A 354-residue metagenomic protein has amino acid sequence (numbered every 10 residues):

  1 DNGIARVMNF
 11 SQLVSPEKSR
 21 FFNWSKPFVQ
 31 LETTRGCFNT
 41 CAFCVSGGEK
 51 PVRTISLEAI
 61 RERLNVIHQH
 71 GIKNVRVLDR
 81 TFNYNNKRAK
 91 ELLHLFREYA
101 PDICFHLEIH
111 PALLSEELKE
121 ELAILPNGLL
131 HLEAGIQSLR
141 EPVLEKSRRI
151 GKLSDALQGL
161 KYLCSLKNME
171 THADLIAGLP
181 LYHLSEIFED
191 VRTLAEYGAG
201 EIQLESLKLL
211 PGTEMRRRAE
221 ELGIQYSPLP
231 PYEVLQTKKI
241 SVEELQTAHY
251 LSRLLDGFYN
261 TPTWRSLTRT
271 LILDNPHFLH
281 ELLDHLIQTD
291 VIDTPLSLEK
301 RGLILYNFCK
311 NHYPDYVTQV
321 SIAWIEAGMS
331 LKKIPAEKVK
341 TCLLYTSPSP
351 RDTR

Functional and structural regions predicted by a protein language model:
D1-F10: Glycine-rich beta-alpha loop elements in corrinoid/cobalamin-binding modules across cobalamin-dependent enzymes
V14-M169: Radical SAM [4Fe-4S] cluster-binding motif and immediate context
T40, L139, L209-L210, T353: Active-site loop signature of alpha/beta-hydrolase-fold enzymes
R61, H68-L78, D102-E108, P126-S138 (+1 more regions): Conserved C-terminal portion of the radical SAM core fold that forms the substrate/S-adenosylmethionine-binding
F82, A177, D352: Short, glycine/acidic-enriched loop or turn micro-motifs at the edges of active sites
S241-T261, I272-L343: Rossmann-like AdoMet/SAM-dependent catalytic core
Y345-R354: Single conserved hydrophobic/aromatic residue that forms the stacking wall/gate of nucleotide- or nucleobase-binding
